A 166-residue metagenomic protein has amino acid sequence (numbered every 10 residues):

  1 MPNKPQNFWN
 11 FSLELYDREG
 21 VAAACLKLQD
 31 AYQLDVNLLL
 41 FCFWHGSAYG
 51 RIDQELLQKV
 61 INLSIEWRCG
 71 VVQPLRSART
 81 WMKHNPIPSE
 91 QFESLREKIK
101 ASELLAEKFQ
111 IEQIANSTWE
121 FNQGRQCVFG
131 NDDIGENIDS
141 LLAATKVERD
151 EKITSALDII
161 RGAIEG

Functional and structural regions predicted by a protein language model:
M1-R18, G70-K83: An acidic intrinsically disordered interaction segment
W9-Q29, R96: Short amphipathic alpha-helical segments and their helix-coil junctions
A22-I65: N-terminal interaction modules that seed assembly of large macromolecular complexes
A24, D35-L40, V71-P74, Q91 (+3 more regions): Residue-level detector of well-ordered alpha-helical segments, enriched for hydrophobic/aromatic packing positions
K27, E66, G70, P74-S77 (+3 more regions): Charged, amphipathic alpha-helical oligomerization/scaffolding segments
Q33-N37, H45-G50, R68, E103-E107 (+2 more regions): Short alpha-helix boundary/capping elements
K59-P74, E136-T145: Short, mixed-charge aromatic SLiMs
M82-I164: A charged, amphipathic interaction segment
